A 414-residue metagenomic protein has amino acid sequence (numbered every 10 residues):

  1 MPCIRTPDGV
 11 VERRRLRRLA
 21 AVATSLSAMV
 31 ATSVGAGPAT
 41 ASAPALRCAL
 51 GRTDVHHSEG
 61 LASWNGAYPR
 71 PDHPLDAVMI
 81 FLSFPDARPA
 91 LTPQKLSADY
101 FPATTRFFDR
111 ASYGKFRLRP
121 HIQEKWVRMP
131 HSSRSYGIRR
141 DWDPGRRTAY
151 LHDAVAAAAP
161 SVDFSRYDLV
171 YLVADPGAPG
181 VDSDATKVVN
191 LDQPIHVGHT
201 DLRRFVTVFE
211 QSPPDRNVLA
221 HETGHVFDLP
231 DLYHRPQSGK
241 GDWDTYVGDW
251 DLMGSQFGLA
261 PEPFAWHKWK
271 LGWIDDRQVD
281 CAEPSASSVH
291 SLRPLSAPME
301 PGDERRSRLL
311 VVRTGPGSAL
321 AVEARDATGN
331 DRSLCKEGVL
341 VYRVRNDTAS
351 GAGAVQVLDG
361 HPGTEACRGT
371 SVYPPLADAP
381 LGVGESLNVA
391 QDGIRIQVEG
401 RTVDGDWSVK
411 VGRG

Functional and structural regions predicted by a protein language model:
M1-A41: Secretory targeting and sorting signals
C3, L50-L61, D192-F209, V289-G414: Non-catalytic C-terminal accessory/binding modules of secreted extracellular proteins
S42-S212, A220, S238, L387 (+1 more regions): Zn2+-dependent metallopeptidase catalytic core
P74, Y246-G248, K336: Short, solvent-exposed loop/turn segments at the edges of secondary structure
I80-P85, V173-G177, L229-L232, S255-G258 (+3 more regions): Active-site-proximal beta-strand/loop segments in catalytic clefts of secreted hydrolases
D86-T92, A260-A265, N330-R332, S350: Short, solvent-exposed loop/turn elements at domain surfaces
F164, L169, G177-D331: Extracellular hydrolytic enzyme modules, especially secreted metalloproteases of the metzincin/thermolysin-like class
